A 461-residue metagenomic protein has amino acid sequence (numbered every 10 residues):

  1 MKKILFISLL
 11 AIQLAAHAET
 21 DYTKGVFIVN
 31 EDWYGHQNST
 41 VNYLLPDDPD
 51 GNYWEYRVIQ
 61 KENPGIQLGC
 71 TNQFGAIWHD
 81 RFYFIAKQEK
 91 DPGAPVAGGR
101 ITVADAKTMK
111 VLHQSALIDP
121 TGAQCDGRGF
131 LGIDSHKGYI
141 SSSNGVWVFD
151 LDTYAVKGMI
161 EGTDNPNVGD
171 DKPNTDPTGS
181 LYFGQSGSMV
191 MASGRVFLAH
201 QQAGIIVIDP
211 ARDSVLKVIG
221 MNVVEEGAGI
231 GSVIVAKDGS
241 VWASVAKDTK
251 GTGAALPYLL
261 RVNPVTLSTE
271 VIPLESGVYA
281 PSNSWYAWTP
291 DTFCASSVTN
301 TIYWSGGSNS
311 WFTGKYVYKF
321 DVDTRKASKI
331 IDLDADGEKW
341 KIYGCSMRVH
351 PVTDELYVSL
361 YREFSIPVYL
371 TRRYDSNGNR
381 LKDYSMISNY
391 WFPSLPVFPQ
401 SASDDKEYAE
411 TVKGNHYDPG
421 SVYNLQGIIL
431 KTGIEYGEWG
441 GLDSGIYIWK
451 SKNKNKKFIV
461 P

Functional and structural regions predicted by a protein language model:
G35-Y43, D91-T102, G145-V148, Q202-D209 (+3 more regions): Structural motif
P46-D48, D105-M109, D150-Y154, D209-S214 (+3 more regions): Short loop/turn segments that connect beta-strands within beta-propeller blades
D50-G65, V111-I118, V156-P173, L216-V223 (+3 more regions): Beta-propeller fold detector
G65-I77, P120-S135, P166-V190, V224-K237 (+3 more regions): Repeated scaffold domains used in trafficking and secretory/extracellular systems, primarily beta-propellers
F149-N309: Acidic, serine/threonine- and glycine-rich low-complexity intrinsically disordered segments that serve as flexible
N283-F364: Loop/turn-rich, solvent-exposed surfaces of beta-rich toroidal or solenoidal domains
V358-S403: Blade-level signature of beta-propeller repeat domains, shared across WD40, Kelch, NHL, RCC1 and BNR/Asp-box propellers
E407-P461: C-terminal outer-membrane/trafficking sorting elements
